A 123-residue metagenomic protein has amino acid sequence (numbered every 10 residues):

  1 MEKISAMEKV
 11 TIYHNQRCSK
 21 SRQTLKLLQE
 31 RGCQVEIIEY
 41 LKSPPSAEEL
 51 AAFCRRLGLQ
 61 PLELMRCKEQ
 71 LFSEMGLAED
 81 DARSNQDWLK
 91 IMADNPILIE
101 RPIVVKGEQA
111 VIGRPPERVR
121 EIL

Functional and structural regions predicted by a protein language model:
I4-L27, R31, V35-Y40: Local sequence-structure signature of Cys/Sec-based thiol-disulfide redox active-site neighborhoods
K42-L123: Thiol/selenol-based redox catalytic cores and closely related redox-interacting motifs
